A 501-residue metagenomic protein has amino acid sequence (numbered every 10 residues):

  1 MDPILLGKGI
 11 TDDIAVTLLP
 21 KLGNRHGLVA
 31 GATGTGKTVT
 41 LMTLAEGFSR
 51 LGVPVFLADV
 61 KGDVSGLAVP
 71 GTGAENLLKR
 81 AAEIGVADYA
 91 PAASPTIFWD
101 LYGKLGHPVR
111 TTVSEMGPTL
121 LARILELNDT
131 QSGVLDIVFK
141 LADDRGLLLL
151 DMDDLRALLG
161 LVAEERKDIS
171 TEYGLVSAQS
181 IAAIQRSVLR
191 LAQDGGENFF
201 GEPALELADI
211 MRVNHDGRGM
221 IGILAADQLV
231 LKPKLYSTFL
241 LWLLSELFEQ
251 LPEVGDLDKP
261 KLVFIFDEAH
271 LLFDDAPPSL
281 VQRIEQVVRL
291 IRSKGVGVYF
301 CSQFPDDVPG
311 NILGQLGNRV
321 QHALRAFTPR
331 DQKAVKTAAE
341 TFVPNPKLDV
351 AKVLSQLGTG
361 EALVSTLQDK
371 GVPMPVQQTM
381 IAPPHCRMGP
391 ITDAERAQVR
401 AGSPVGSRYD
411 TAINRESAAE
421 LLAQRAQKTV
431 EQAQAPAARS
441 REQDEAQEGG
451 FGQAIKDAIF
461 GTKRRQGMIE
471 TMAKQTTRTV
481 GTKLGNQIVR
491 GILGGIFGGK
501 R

Functional and structural regions predicted by a protein language model:
M1-A15: N-terminal pre-Walker A segment at the start of P-loop NTPase domains
L5, P108-S114, L125, V320 (+2 more regions): Conserved P-loop NTPase motor module
I14, L22-G27, V53, R218-G222: Pre-Walker A (Motif I) flank of P-loop NTPase domains
V29, T33, A276, P305: The conserved Walker
K37: Conserved lysine of the Walker
T43-A45, A68-D88, Q286-V372: Conserved ATP-driven motor cores of ASCE-family P-loop NTPases powering translocation/secretion/packaging/pilus
A45-V55, G62-Q286, I312, Q356-L357 (+1 more regions): P-loop NTPase motor domains
E448-I459, M468-I496: Membrane-active amphipathic alpha-helices enriched in small hydrophobic residues
